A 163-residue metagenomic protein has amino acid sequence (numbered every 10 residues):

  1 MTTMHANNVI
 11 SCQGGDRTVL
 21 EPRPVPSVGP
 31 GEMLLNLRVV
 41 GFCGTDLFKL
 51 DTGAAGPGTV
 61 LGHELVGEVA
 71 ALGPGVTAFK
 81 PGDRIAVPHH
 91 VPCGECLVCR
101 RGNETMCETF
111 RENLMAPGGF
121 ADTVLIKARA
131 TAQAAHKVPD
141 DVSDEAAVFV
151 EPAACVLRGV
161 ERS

Functional and structural regions predicted by a protein language model:
M1-T2, L20-R23, A71, D83 (+1 more regions): Short intrinsically disordered, low-complexity coil segments enriched in acidic
M1-V66, V124-I126, L157: Short N-terminal strand-loop motif that marks the start of NAD(P)H/FAD-dependent oxidoreductase cofactor-binding domains
P26-V40, G53-L97, A130, P139-D141: Glycine-rich beta-strand-centered segment in the early N-terminal region that forms part of a ligand/cofactor-binding
L47, A78-K80, C107-F110: Short, solvent-exposed secondary-structure boundary/capping segments
C93-S163: NAD(P)H dinucleotide-binding glycine-rich loop of Rossmann-like/cofactor-binding domains, especially the beta1-alpha1
